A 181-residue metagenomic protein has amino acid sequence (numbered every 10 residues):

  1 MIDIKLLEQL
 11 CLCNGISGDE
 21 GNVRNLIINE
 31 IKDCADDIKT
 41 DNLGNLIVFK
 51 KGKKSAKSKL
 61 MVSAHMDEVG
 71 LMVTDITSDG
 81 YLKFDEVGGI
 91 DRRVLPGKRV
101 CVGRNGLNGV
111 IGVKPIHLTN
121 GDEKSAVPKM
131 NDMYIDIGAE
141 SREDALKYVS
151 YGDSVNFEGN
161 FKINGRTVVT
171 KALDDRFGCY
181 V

Functional and structural regions predicted by a protein language model:
M1-V181: N-terminal hydrophobic/helix-forming segments and targeting peptides
